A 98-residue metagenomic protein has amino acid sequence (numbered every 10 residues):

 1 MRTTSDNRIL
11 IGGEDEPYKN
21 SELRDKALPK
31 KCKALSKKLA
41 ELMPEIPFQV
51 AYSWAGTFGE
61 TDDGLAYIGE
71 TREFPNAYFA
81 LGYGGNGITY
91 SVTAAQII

Functional and structural regions predicted by a protein language model:
M1-R2, I68: A structural signal for short hydrophobic beta-strand segments in well-ordered beta-sheet cores
P17-I98: C-terminal catalytic lobe of FAD-dependent flavoproteins
